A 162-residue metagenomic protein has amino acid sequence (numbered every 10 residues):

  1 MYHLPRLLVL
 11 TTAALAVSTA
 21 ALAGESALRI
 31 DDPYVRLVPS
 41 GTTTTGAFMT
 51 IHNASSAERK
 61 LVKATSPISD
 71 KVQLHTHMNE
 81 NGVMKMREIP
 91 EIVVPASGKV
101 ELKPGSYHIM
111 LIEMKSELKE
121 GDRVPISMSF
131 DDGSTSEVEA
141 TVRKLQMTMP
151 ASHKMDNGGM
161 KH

Functional and structural regions predicted by a protein language model:
M1-V9: Bacterial N-terminal signal peptides that target proteins for export
S18-A21: N-terminal signal peptide c-region/cleavage motif recognized by signal peptidases
E25-H162: Compact, glycine-rich, soluble single-domain proteins
